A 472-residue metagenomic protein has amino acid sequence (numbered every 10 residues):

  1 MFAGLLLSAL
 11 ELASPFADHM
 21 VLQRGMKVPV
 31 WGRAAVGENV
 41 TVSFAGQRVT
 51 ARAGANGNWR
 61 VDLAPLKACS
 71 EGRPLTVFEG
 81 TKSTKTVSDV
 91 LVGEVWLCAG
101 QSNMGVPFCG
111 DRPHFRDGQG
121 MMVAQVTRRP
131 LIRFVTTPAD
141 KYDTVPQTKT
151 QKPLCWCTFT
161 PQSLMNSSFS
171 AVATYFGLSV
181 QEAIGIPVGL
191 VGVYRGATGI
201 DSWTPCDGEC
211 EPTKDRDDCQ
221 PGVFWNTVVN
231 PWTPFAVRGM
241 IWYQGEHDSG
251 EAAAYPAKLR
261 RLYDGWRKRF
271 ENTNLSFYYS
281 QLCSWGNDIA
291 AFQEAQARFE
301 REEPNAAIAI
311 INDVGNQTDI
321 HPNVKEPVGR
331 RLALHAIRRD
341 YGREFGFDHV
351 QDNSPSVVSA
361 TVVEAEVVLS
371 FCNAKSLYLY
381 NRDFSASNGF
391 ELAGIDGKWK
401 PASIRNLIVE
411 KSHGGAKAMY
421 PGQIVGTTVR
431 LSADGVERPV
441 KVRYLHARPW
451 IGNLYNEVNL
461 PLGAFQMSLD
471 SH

Functional and structural regions predicted by a protein language model:
M1-A9: Cleavable N-terminal signal peptides of Sec/SRP-targeted secreted and luminal proteins
A9-H472: Cell-envelope and extracellular/periplasmic
